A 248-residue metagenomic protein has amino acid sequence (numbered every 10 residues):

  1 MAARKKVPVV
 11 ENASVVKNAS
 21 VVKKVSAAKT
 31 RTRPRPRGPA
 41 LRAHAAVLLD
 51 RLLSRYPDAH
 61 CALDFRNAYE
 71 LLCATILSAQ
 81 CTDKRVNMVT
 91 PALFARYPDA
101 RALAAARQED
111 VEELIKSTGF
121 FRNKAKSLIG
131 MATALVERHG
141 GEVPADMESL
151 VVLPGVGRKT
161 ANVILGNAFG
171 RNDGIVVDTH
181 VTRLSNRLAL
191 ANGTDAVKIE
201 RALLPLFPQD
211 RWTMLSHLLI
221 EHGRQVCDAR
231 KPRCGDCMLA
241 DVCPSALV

Functional and structural regions predicted by a protein language model:
M1-A40: Polybasic, lysine-enriched low-complexity intrinsically disordered terminal tails
R33-V248: Catalytic cores of DNA base-excision repair glycosylases
